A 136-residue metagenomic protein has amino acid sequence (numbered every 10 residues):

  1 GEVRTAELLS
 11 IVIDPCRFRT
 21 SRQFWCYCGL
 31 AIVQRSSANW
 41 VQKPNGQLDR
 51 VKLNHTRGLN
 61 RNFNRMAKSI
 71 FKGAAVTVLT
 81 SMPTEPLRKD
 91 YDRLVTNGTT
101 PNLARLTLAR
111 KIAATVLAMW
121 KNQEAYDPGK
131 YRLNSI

Functional and structural regions predicted by a protein language model:
E2-V3, E7-N97, P101: Phosphate-backbone recognition surface of nucleic-acid-processing proteins
T80-I136: Acidic, carboxylate-rich catalytic segments that either coordinate divalent cations
